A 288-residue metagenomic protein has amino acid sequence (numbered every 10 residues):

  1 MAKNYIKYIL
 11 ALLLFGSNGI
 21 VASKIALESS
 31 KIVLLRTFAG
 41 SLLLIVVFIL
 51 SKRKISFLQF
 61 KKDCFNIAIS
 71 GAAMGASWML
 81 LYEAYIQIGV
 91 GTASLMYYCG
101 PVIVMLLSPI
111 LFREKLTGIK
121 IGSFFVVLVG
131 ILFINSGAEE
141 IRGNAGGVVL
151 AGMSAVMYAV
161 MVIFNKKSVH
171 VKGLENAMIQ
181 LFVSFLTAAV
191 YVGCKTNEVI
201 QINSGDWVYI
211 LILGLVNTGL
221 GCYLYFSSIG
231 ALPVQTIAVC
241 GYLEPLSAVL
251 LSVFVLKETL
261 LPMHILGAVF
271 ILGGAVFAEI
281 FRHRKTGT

Functional and structural regions predicted by a protein language model:
M1-L13, S41-I69, Y82, I110 (+6 more regions): Membrane-interface interhelical linkers
M1-L34, A72, A76, L80 (+2 more regions): Glycine-/small-residue-enriched transmembrane alpha-helix faces in small-molecule transporters and effluxers
Y5, A93-C99, F164-F185, T218-F254: Helix-helix packing/entry segments at the starts of transmembrane helices
G16, I20, I45, G71 (+9 more regions): Hydrophobic/small/kink-forming positions within alpha-helical transmembrane segments of polytopic membrane proteins
I25, I32, A84, M96 (+6 more regions): Hydrophobic/aromatic residues within transmembrane alpha-helices of multi-pass small-molecule transporters
K31, F38-L42, Y82-R113, S154 (+1 more regions): Specific alpha-helical transmembrane segments that line the substrate/conduction pathway and gating interfaces
L44, F48, L116-S136, S154-A155 (+4 more regions): Hydrophobic transmembrane alpha-helices of multi-pass small-molecule transport proteins
K61, F65, Y97, R113-F133 (+3 more regions): Loop-to-transmembrane alpha-helix entry segments
